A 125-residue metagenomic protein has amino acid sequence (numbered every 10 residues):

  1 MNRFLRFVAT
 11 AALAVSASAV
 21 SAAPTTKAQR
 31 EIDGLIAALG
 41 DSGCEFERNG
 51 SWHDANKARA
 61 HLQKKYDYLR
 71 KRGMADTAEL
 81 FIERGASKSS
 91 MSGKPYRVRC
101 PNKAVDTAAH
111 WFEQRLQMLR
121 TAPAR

Functional and structural regions predicted by a protein language model:
M1, A22-A23: Absolute protein N-terminus
M1-A9: Bacterial N-terminal signal peptides that target proteins for export
S16-A17, S21: N-terminal signal peptide c-region/cleavage motif recognized by signal peptidases
A23-Y68: N-terminal secretory signal peptides
G50-R125: Compact alpha-helical subdomains of small soluble proteins
